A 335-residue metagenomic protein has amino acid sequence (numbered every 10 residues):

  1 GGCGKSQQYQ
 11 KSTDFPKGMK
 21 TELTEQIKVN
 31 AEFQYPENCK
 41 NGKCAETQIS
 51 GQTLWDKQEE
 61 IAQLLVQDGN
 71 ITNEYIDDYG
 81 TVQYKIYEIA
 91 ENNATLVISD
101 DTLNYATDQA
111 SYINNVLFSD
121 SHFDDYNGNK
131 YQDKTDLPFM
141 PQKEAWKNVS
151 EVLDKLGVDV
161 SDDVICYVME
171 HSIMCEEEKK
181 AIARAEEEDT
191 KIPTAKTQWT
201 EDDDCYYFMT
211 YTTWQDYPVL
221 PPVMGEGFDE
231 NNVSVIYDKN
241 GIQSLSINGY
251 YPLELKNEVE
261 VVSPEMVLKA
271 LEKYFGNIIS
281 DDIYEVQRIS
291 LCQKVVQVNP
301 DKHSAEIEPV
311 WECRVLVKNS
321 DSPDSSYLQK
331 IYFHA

Functional and structural regions predicted by a protein language model:
C3-M224: Preferential activation on post-signal-peptide N-terminal prodomains/segments of secreted or lumenal proteins
K134-P141, S304-P309, S326-Q329: Glycine-rich, flexible loop segments associated with nucleotide phosphate handling
N148, V152-S234, K239-P323: Segments that shape or occlude catalytic/ligand-binding pockets
S322-A335: C-terminal soluble interaction/assembly domains
